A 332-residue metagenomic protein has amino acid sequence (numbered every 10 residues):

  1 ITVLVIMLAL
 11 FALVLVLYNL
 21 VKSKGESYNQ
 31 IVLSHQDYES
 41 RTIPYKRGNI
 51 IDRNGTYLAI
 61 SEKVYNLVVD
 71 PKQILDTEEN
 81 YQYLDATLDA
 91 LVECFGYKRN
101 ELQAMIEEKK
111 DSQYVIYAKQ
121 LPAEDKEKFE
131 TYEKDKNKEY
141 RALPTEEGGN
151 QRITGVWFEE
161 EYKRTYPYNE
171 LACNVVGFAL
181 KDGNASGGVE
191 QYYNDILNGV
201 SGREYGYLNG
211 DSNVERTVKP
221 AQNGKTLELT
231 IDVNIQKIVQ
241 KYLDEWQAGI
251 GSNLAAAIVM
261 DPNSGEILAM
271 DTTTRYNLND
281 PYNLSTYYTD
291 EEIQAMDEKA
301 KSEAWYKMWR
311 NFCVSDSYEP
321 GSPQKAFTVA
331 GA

Functional and structural regions predicted by a protein language model:
I1-D290, S317: Periplasmic/cell-envelope proteins involved in peptidoglycan metabolism and beta-lactam response
E62, G321-V329: Active/ligand-binding-proximal structured segments within catalytic/core domains that scaffold catalytic residues
V214, V329-A332: Short, intrinsically disordered, charge-balanced linker/junction segments flanking boundaries in proteins
E228, L254, W305-Q324: Short active-site loop at a secondary-structure junction that contains or immediately precedes the catalytic residue(s)
T286-S315: Surface-exposed acidic, glycine/proline-enriched linker/cap segments that occur as 15-30-residue helix-coil
